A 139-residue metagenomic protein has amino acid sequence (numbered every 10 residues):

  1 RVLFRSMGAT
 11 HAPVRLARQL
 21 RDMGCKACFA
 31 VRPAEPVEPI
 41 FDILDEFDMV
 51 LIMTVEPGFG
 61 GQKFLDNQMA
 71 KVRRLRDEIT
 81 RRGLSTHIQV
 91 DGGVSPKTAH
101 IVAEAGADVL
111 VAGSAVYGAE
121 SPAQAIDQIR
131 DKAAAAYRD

Functional and structural regions predicted by a protein language model:
V2-L3: Short, small-residue-biased leader/transition segments that mark boundaries at the very start of proteins
M7-G8, R32-A34, V55-E56, D91-K97 (+1 more regions): Active-site beta-loop-alpha junctions enriched in small/polar residues
V14, L20-M23, A27, P33-M49: Anionic-ligand binding region
V14-G24, K71-R82, D127-Y137: Surface-exposed amphipathic alpha-helices with a cationic face
P33, F41-I88, A125: Glycine/Thr-rich beta-alpha phosphate-binding loop at enzyme active sites
E35-F47, G92-L110: Catalytic cores of alpha/beta
V50, L75, D91, V102 (+2 more regions): Conserved, mostly hydrophobic/aromatic
A103, Y117-D139: C-terminal helical cap(s) of enzyme catalytic domains, especially alpha/beta-barrels
